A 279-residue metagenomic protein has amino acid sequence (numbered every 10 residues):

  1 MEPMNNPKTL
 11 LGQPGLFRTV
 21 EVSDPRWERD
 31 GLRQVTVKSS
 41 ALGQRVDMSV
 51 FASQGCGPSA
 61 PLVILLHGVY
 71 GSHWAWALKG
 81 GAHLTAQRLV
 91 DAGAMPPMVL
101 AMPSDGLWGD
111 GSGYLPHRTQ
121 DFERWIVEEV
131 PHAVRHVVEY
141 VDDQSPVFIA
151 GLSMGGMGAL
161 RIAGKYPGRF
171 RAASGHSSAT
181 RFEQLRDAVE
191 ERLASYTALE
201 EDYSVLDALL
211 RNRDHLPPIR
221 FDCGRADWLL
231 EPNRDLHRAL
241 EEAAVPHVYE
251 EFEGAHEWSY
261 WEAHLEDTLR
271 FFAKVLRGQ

Functional and structural regions predicted by a protein language model:
E2-Q279: Non-catalytic cap/lid and distal C-terminal segments of serine-dependent acyl enzymes
